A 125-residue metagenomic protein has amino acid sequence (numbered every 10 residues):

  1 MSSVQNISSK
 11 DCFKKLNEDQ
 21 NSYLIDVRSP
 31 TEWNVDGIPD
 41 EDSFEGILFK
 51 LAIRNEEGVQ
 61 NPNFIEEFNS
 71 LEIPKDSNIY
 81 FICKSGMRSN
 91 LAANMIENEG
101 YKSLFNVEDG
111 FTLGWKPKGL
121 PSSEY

Functional and structural regions predicted by a protein language model:
M1-Y23, P30-N78, M87-Y125: Rhodanese-like catalytic fold shared by cysteine-dependent sulfurtransferases and DSP/PTP-type phosphatases
F81-I82: Short, surface-exposed ligand- or partner-binding patches at beta-edge/loop junctions that are enriched in aromatics
